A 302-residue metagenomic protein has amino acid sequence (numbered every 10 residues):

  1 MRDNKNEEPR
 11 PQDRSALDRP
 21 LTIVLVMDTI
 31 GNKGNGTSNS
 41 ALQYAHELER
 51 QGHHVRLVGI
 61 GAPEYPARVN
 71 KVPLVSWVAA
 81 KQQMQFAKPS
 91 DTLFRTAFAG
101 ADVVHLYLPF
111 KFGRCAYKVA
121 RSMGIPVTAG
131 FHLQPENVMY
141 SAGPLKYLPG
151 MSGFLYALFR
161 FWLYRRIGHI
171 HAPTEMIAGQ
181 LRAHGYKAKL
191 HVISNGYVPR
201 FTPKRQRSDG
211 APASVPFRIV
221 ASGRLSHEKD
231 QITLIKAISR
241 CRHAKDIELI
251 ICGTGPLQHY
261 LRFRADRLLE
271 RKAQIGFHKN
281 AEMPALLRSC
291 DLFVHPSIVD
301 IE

Functional and structural regions predicted by a protein language model:
M1-P63, S239: N-terminal subdomain of nucleotide-sugar transferases
V24-V26, P203, G210-R240, I250: Conserved donor-binding/catalytic core segment of Leloir-type glycosyltransferases
F98, F277-H278, A285-C290: Short alpha-helical donor nucleotide-sugar binding micro-motif in glycosyltransferases
P109, I298-V299: Aromatic "clamp/platform" in nucleotide-sugar-dependent glycosyltransferases that forms part of the donor/acceptor
S122, Q134, M151-H169, H184: Membrane-proximal helix-turn-helix segments that form the acceptor-binding/catalytic region of lipid-linked
M176, G196: Carbohydrate-associated surface elements
H259-A281: Nucleotide-activated donor-binding/catalytic signature segment of Leloir-type glycosyltransferases, i.e., the conserved
